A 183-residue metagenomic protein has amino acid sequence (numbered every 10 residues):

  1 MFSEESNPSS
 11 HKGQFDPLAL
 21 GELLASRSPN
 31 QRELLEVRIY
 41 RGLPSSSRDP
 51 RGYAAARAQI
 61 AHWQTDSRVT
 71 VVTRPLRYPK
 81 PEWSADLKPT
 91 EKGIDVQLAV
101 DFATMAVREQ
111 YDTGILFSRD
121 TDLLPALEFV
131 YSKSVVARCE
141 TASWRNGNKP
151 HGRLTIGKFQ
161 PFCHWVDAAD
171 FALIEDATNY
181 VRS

Functional and structural regions predicted by a protein language model:
M1-P89, R145: Domain-level signal for Mg2+-assisted phosphodiester chemistry and nucleotide/NA-binding surfaces in nucleic-acid
T70-S183: Nuclease catalytic cores that cleave nucleic-acid phosphodiester bonds, predominantly acidic two-metal-ion
